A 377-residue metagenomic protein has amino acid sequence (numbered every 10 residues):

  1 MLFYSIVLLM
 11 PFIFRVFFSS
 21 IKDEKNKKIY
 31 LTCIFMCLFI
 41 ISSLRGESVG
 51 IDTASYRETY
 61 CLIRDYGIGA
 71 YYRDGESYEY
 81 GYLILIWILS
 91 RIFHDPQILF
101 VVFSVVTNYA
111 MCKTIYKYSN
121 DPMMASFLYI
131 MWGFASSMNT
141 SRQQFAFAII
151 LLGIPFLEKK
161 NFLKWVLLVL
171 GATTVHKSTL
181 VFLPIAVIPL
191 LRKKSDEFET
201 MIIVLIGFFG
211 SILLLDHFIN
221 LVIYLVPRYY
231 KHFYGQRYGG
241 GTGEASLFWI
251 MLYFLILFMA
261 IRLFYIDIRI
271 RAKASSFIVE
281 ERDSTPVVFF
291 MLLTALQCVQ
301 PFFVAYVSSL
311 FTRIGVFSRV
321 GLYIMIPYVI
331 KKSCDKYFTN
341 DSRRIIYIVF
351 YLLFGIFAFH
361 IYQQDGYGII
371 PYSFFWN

Functional and structural regions predicted by a protein language model:
K25, C112-M131: Transmembrane-helix signature of polytopic, membrane-embedded enzymes that assemble or transfer cell-envelope glycans
A54-L62, Y71-H94: Short hydrophobic/aromatic helix or loop-helix immediately within or flanking a transmembrane segment in polytopic
A54-R57, R64, G69, L83 (+2 more regions): Alpha-helical transmembrane segments and terminal signal-anchor/GPI-anchor hydrophobic tails, characterized by long
I86-S90, L99-A110, I149, L322: Transmembrane alpha-helices of multi-pass, membrane-embedded glycan-processing enzymes that use lipid-linked
G133, K164-V187: Membrane-interface alpha helices of multi-pass inner-membrane proteins
M138-Q144: Short acidic/glycine- and proline-prone juxtamembrane loop motifs at membrane-interface regions of multi-pass membrane
I150-K164: Membrane-interface transmembrane helices that cradle and orient dolichyl/undecaprenyl
L293, R343-N377: Transmembrane helical bundles and short interhelical boundary loops of multi-pass, membrane-embedded
